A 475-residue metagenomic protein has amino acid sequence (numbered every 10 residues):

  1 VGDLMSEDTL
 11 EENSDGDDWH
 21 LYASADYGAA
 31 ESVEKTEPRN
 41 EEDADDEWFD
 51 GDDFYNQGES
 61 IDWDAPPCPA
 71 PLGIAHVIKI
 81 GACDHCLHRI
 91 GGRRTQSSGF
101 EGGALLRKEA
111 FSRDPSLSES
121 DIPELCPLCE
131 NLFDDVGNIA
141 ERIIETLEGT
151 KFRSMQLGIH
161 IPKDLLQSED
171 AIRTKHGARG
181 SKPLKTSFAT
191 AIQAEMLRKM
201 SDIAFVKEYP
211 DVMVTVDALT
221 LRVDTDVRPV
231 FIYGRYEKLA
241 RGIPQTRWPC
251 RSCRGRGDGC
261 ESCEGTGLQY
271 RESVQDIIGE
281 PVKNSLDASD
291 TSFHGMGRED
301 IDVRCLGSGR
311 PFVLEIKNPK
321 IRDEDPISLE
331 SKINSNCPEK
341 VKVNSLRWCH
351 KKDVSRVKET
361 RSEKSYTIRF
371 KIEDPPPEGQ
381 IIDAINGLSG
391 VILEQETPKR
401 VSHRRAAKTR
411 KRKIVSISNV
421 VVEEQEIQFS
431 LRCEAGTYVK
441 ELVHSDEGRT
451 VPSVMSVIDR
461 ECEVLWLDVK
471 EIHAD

Functional and structural regions predicted by a protein language model:
V1-L4: Short, Lys/Arg-enriched N-terminal segments with co-localized hydrophobic residues within the first ~10-30 amino acids
S6-D475: Non-catalytic RNA-recognition surface used by pseudouridine synthases
